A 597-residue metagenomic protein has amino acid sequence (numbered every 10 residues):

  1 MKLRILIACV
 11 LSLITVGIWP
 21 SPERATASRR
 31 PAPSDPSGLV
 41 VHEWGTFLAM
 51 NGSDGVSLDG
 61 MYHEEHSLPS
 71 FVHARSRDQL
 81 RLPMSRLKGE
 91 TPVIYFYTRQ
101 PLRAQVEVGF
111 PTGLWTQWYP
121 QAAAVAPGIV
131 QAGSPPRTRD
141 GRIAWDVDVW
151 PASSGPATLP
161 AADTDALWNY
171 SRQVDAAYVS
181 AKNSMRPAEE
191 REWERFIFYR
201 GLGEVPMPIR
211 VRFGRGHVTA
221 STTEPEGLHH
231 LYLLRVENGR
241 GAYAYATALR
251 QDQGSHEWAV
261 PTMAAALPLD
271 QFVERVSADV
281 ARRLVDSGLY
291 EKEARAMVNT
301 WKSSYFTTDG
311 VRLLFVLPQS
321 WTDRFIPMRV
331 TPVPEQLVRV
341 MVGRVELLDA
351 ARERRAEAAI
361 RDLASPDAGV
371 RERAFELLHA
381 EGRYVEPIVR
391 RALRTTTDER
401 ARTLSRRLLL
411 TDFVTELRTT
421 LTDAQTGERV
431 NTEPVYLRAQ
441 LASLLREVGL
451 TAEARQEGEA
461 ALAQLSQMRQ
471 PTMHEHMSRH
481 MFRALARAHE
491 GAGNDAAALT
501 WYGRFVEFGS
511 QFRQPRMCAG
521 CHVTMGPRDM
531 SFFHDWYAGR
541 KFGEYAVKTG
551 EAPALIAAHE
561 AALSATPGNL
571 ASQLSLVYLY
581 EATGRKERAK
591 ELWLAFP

Functional and structural regions predicted by a protein language model:
R24-D362, G369-R373, H379-A380, Y384-R394 (+4 more regions): Protease-labile, long low-complexity intrinsically disordered regions enriched in Pro/Ser/Thr
T396, E416, A424, E428 (+6 more regions): Alpha-helical junction/boundary sensor with strong preference for TPR arrays
L437, P471, M481, Q514-P515 (+2 more regions): TPR alpha-solenoid repeat register
